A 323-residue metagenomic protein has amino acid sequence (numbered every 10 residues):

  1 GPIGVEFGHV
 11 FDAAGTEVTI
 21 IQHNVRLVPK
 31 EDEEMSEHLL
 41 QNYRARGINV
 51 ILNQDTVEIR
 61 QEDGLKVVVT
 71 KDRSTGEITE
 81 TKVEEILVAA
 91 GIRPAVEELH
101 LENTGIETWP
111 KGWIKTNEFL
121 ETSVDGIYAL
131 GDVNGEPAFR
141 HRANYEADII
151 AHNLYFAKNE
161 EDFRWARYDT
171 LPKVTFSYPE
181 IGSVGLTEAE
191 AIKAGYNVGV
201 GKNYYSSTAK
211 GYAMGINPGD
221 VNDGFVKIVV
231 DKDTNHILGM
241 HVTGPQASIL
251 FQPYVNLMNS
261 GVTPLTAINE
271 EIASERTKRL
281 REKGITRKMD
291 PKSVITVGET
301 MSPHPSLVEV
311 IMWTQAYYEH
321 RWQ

Functional and structural regions predicted by a protein language model:
P2-L65, V69-T70, S74-E77, P137-N144 (+1 more regions): Rossmann-like dinucleotide-binding cores of NAD(P)H-dependent redox enzymes
F7, V28, A95-E98, P137 (+2 more regions): Glycine/Thr-rich phosphate-binding loops of Rossmann-like dinucleotide-binding domains
N49-I51, Y128, G199-G201: General small-molecule cofactor/ligand-binding pocket signal
E62, E98, G105-E107, I216-D223: Short loop/turn motifs at secondary-structure junctions and domain boundaries
R73, W109, T116-F119, E188 (+1 more regions): Short, acidic, Ser/Thr-enriched surface-loop or helix-capping motifs
E80-E160, P253-N256, A267-E270, S274 (+2 more regions): FAD-site-proximal beta/loop scaffold in flavoenzymes
S177-T187, I192-Q323: Flexible, glycine-rich terminal cap/loop adjacent to redox cofactors in electron-transfer oxidoreductases
